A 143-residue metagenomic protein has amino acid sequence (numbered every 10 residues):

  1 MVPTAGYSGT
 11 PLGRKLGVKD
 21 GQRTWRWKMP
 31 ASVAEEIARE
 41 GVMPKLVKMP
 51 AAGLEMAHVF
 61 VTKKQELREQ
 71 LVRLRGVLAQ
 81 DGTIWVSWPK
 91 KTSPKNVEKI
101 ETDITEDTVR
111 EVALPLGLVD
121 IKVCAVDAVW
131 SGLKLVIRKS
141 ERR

Functional and structural regions predicted by a protein language model:
M1-E35: N-terminal, charge-rich interaction modules
Q22, L54-E55: Conserved acidic residues
A38-G41: Mature catalytic domains of secreted/periplasmic carbohydrate-active enzymes
P44-L54: Short acidic low-complexity segments
H58-L67: Short, glycine-rich nucleotide/cofactor-binding loops
E69-I104: Mid-chain, well-packed structural core segment of small domains
I100-K122: Conserved Class I S-adenosyl-L-methionine
L116-R143: Class I S-adenosyl-L-methionine
